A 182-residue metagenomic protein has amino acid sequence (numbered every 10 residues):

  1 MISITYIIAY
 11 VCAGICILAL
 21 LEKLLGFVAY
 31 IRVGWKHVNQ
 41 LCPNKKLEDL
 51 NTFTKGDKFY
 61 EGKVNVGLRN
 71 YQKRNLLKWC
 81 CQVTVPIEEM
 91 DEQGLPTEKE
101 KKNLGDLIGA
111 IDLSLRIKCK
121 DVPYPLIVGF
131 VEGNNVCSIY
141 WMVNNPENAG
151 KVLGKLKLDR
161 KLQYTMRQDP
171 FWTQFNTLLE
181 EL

Functional and structural regions predicted by a protein language model:
M1-G14: Feature marks short, highly hydrophobic, charge-poor N-terminal signal-anchor/signal peptide-like helices that anchor
I17, G105-G109, K161-D169: Preference for intrinsically disordered or flexible, low-complexity segments and adjacent hinge/connector residues
L21-P125, N144-E147, F175-L182: Charge-rich, low-complexity segments
L76-C80, N134-V136, D159: A general secondary-structure signal for short beta-strands and their flanking turns/coil in non-transmembrane regions
I127-G133: Short beta-strand
V136-V143: Short cationic amphipathic helices and targeting signals
K151-D159: Short amphipathic alpha-helices in soluble, non-transmembrane regions that often serve as interface/regulatory elements
L158-L182: Conserved short beta-strand edge segments in small beta-sheet-based binding/regulatory domains
